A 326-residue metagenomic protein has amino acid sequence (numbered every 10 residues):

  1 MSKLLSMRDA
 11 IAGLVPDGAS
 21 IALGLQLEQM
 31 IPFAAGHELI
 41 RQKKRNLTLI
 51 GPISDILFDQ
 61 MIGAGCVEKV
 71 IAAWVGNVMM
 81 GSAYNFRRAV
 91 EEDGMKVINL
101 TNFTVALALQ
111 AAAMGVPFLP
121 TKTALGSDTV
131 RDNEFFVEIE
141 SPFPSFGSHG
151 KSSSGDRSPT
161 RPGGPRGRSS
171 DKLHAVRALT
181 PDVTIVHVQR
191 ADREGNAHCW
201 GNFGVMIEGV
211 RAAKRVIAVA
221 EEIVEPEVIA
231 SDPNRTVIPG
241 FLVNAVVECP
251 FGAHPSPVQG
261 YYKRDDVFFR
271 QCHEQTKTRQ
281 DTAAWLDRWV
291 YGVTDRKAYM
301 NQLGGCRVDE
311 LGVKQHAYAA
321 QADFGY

Functional and structural regions predicted by a protein language model:
M1-K151, G164-Y326: Conserved alpha/beta enzyme-core scaffold
